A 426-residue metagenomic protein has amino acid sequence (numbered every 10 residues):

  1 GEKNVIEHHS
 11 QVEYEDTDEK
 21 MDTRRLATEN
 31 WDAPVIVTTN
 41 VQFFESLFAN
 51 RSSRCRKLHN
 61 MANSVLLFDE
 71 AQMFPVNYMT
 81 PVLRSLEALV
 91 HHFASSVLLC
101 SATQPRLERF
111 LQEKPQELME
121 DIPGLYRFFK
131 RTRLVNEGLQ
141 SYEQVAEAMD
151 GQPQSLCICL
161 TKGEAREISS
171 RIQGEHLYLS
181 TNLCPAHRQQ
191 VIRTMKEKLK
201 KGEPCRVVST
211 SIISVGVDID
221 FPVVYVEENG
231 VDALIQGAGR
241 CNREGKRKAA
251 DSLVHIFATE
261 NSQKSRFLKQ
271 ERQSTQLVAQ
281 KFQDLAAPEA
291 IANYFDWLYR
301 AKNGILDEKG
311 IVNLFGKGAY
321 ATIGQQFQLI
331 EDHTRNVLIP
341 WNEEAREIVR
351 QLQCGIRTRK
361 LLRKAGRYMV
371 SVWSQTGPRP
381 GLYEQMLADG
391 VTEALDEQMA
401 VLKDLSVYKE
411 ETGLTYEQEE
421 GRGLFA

Functional and structural regions predicted by a protein language model:
G1, L99, Q154-T161, L179: Conserved RecA-like ASCE P-loop NTPase motor core of nucleic-acid helicases/translocases
E2-F48: Inter-Walker segment of RecA-like/P-loop motor cores
I6-M21, L160-G163, H176-R193, V208-V215: Conserved helicase motor
S10, E15, S96, C100-G151: Interdomain hinge/linker at the junction between the two RecA-like core domains of SF2 helicases
N30-N50, K198-S214, Y225-V226: Conserved two-lobed SF2 helicase motor
R54-L125: Post-DEXD/H (motif II) to motif III coupling segment of the RecA-like Helicase ATP-binding lobe
P81, E87-A88, K130-G163, E167: Conserved interdomain hinge at the start of the Helicase C-terminal
V90, E143-Q152, G163, E167 (+5 more regions): C-terminal helicase lobe and adjacent C-terminal extensions/tails of nucleic-acid helicase motors
